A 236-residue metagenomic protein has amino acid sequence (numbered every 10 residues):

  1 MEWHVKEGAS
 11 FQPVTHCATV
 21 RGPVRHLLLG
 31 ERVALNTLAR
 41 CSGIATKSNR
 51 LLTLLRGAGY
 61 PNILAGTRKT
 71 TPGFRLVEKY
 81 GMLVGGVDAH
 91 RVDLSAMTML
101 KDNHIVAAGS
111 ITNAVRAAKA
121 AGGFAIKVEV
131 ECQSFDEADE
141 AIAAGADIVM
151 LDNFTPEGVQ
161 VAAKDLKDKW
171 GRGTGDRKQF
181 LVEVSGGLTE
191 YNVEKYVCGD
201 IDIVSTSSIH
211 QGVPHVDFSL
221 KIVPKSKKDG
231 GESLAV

Functional and structural regions predicted by a protein language model:
M1-A144, I148, E157-D165, T174-D176 (+4 more regions): Acidic/glycine-rich phosphate/pyrophosphate-binding loops and surrounding catalytic core that coordinate Mg2+
L151: Active-site T/S-Asp motif of two-component receiver
F154: Positively charged, low-complexity, intrinsically disordered RNA-binding extensions
R172-G175, K225-V236: Eukaryotic N-terminal low-complexity, Ser/Thr- and Lys/Arg-rich leader segments that predominantly function as
L220-P224: Short alpha-helical segments enriched in small residues
